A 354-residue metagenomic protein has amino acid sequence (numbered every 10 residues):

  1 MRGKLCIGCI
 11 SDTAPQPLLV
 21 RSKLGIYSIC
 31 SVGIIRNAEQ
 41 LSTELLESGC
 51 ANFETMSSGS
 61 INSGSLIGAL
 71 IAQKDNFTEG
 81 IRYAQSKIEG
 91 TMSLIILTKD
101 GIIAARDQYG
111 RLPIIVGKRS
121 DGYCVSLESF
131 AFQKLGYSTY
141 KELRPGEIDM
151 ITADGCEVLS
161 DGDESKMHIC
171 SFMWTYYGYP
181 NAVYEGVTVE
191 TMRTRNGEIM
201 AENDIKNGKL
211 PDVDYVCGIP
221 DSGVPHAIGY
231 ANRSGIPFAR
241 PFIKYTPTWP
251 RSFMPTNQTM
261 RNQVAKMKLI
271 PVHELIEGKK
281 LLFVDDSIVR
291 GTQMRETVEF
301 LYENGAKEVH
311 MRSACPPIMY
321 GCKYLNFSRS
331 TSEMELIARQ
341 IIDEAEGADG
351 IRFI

Functional and structural regions predicted by a protein language model:
M1-R144, M150-D214, I219, E308: Conserved short alpha-helical segments that host acidic/polar catalytic motifs at enzyme active sites
T55-M56, F242, H310-S313: Short internal beta-strands
S57-L70, F238-R251, A345-I354: A conserved beta-strand->alpha-helix junction
Q85, D100-G101, K118, G136-E142 (+1 more regions): PRPP-dependent phosphoribosyltransferase catalytic core
R111-L112, F132-Q133, E157-V158, G223-A227 (+3 more regions): Flexible loop/turn segments at secondary-structure boundaries
K206-D212, N232-A239, H273-E277, E299-E308: Secondary-structure transition/capping motifs at alpha-helix termini and the adjoining loop/turn into the next element
V216, G223-Y230, S234, F238 (+2 more regions): Extended, hydrophobic alpha-helical segments in both membrane/secreted and soluble proteins
N232-L281, M319-T331: Short, glycine/charge-rich flexible loops or terminal/linker lids adjacent to PRPP-binding catalytic cores
